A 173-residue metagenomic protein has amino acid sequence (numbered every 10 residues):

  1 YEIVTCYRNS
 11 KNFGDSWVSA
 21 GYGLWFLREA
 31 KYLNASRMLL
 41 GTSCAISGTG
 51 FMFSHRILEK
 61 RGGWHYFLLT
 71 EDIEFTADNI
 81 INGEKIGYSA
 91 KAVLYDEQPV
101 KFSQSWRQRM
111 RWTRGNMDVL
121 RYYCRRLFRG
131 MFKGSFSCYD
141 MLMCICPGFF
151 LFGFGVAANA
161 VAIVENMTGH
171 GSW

Functional and structural regions predicted by a protein language model:
Y1-L68, M110, M117-R121: Long helical/loop segments within the catalytic core of UDP-sugar-dependent glycosyltransferases, especially the large
C6-Y7, S89, E97, C144: Generic beta-strand/beta-sheet core signal
L40-T42, V100-W173: Basic/Trp-rich segment in TM-proximal cytosolic loops or flexible interdomain/linker regions
G41, F67, T76-Y95: Catalytic donor-sugar/metal-binding loop of nucleotide-sugar-dependent glycosyltransferases
G48, Y88-S89, Y95-R107: Catalytic cores of eukaryotic secretory-pathway lumenal/extracellular enzymes that build and remodel glycoconjugates
G50, E71-D72, M141, C146: Catalytic core and acceptor-binding pocket of nucleotide-sugar-dependent glycosyltransferases
H55-R56, I73, A92: Structural detector for helix-capping/boundary residues
F75-T76, S105: Short, hydrophobic alpha-helical packing/hinge segments within bilobed ligand-binding/sensory domains
